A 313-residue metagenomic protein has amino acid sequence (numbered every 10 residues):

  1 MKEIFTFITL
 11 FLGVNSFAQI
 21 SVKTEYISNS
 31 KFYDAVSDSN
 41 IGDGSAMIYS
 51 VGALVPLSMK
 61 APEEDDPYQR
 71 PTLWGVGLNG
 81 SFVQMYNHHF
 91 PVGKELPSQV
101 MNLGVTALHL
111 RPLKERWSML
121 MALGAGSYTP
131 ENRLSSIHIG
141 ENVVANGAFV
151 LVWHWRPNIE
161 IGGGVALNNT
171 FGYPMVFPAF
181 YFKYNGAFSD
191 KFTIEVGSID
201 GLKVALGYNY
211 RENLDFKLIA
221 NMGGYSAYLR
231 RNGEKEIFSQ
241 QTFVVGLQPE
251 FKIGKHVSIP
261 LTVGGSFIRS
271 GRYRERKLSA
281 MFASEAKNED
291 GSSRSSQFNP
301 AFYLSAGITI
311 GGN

Functional and structural regions predicted by a protein language model:
Q19-F90, E195, I199, T309-N313: Short glycine/proline- and aromatic-enriched beta-strand/turn motifs that initiate or cap beta-hairpins
I20, K60-E63, E115-M119, P157-G163 (+3 more regions): Repeated loop/turn-to-beta-strand initiation elements of outer-membrane beta-barrel proteins
V22-T24, W74-L78, L120-L123, I161-G163 (+4 more regions): Membrane-embedded beta-strand positions of outer-membrane beta-barrel proteins
F32, M85-N87, S198-S279, E289-L304: Outer-membrane beta-barrel translocator/channel fold
D34-I41, H89-E95, N132-I137, A166-N168 (+3 more regions): Extracellular loop and loop/strand-boundary signature of outer-membrane beta-barrel proteins
D43-Y49, P97-L103, I139-A145, P174-P178 (+3 more regions): Residues that define the transmembrane beta-barrel architecture of outer-membrane proteins
V51, V55, A179-A187, P249 (+1 more regions): Outer-membrane beta-barrel "beta-signal"
L123-T129, N158-N169, F180-L206, A220-M222: Transmembrane beta-strand segments that form the barrel wall of outer-membrane beta-barrel proteins
